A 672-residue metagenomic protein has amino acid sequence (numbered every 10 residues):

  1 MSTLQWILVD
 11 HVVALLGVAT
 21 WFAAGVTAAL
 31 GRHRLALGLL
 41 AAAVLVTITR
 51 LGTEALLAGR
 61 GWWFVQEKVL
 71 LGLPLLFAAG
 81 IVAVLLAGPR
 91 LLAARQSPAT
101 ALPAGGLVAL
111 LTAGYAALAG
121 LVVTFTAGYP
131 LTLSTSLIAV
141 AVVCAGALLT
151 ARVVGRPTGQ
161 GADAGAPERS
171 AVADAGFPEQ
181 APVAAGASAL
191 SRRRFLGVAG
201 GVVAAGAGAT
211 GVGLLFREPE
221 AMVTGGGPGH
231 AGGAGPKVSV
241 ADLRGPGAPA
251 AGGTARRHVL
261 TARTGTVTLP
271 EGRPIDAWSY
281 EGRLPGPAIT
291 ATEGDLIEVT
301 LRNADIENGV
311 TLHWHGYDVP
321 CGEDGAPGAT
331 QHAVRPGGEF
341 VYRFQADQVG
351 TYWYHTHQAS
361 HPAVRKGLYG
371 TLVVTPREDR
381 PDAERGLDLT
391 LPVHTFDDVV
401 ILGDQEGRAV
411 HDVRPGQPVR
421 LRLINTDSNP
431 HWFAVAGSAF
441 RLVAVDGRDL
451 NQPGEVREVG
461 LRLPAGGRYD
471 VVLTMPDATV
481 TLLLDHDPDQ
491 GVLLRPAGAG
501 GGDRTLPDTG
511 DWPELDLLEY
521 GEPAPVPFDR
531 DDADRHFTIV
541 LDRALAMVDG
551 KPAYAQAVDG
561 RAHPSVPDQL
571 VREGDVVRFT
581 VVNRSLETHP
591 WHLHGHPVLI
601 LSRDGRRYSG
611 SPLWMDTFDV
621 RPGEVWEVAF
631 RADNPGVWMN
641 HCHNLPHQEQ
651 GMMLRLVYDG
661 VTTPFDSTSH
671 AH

Functional and structural regions predicted by a protein language model:
M1-G186, R192-R193, G197-G206, T210-V223: Non-catalytic terminal accessory segments
Q5, T126-T150, G159-G161, A185-V259 (+5 more regions): Extended terminal and domain-junction accessory segments
L15-T20, V44-T49, G59-A93, A104 (+6 more regions): Extracellular/periplasmic metallocenter environments
Q66, L71-P74, R95, A99-P157 (+4 more regions): Histidine- and aromatic-rich segments of cupredoxin/plastocyanin-like copper-binding domains
V267-T292, D398-H411, M547-E573: N-terminal edge beta-strand
G286-I289, A329-H332, R408-H411, R457-L461 (+2 more regions): Beta-strand-rich interaction surfaces with strong enrichment in secreted/lumenal proteins
L301-D305, L423-N425, V581-S585: Asparagine-centered strand-capping/turn motif at beta-strand->loop junctions
S438-D449, D559-G560, R584-L613, L645-E649 (+1 more regions): Active/binding-pocket-proximal capping segment
